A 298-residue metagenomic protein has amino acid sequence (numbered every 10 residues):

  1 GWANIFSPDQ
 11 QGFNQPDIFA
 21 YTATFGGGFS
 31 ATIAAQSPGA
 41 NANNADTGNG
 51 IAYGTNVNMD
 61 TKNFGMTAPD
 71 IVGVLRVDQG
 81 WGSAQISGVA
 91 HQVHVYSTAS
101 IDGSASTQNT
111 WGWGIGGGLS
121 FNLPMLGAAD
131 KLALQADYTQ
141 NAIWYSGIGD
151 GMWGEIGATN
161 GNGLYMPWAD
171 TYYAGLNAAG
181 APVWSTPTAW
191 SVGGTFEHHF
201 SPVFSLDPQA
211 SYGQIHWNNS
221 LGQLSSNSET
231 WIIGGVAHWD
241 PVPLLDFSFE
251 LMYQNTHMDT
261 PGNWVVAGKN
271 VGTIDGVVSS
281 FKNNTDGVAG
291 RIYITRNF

Functional and structural regions predicted by a protein language model:
G1-R76, Q92-T98, G149-P182: Surface-exposed coil loops of outer-membrane beta-barrel proteins
I5-D9, M59-N63, V74, G103-T107 (+5 more regions): Outer-membrane beta-barrel proteins
Q15-F19, P69-G73, W113-G117, W190-G194 (+2 more regions): Hydrophobic, lipid-facing positions within transmembrane beta-strands of outer-membrane proteins
A23, V77-Q79, F121-M125, H198 (+3 more regions): Residue-level signature of outer-membrane beta-barrel architecture
G27-A31, I71, G80-A84, L126-L132 (+3 more regions): Outer-envelope beta-barrel architecture signal
G80-W231: Detector for outer-membrane/organellar transmembrane beta-barrel domains, recognizing the amphipathic beta-strand
V236-D259: C-terminal closing repeat unit and adjoining cap/tail of repeat-based domains
N284-F298: Outer-membrane beta-barrel "beta-signal"
